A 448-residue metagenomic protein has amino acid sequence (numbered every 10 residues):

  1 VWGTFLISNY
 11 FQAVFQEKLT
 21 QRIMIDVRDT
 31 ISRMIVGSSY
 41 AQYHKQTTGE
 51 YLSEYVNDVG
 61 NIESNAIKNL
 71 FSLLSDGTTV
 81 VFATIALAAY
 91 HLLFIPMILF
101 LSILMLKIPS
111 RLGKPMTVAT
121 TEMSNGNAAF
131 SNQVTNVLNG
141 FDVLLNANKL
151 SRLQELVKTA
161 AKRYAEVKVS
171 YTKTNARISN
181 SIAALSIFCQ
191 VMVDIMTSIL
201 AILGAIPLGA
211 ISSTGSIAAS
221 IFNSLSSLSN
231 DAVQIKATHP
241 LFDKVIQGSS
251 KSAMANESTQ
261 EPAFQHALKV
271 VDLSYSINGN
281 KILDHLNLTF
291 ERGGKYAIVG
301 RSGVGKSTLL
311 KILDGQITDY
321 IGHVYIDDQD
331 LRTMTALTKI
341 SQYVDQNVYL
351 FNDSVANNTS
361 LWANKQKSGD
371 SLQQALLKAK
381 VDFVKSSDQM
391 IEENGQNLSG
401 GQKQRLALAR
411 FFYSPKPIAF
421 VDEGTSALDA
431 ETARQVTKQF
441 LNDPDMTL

Functional and structural regions predicted by a protein language model:
V1-I7, K68-E122, I195-I206, A219: Transmembrane helices of ABC transporter permease
V1-T20, M24, M97, I108 (+2 more regions): Transmembrane-helix motif of ABC transporter permease domains
Y40-A41, N57-A66, L70, T78 (+7 more regions): An intracellular "coupling" helix at the cytosolic face of ABC transporter transmembrane type-1 domains
K149, T214-S250: Cytosolic ends of transmembrane helices, especially the final helix of ABC transmembrane type-1 domains
Q247-A297, Y325, D330-M334, N442-M446: Primarily ABC-family ATPase nucleotide-binding module
D314: Helix-to-loop junction immediately C-terminal to a conserved catalytic motif
N347, V355-N358, M390-L448: ABC-family ATPase nucleotide-binding domain "signature/switch" substructure
V348-M390, P415: Conserved "ABC signature" C-loop
